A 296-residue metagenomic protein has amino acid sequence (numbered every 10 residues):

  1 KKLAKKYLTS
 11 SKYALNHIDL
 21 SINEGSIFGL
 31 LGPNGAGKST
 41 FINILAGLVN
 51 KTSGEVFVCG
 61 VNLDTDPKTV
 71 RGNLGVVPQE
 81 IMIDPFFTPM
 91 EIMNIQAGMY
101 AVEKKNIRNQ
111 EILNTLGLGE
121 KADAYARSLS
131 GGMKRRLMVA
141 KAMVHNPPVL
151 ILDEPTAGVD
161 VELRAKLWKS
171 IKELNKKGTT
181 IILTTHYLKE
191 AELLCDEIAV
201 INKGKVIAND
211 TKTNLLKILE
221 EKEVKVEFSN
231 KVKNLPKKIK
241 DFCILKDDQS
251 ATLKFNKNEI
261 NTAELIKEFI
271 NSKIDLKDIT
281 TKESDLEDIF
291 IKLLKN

Functional and structural regions predicted by a protein language model:
G54-N62, T69-V70: Conserved ABC transporter NBD signature motif
N94, G98-K121: Conserved ABC ATPase "signature" region
Y125-L129: Conserved ABC ATPase signature
N146: Conserved catalytic motifs of ABC-family nucleotide-binding domains
L150-D153: Catalytic Walker B motif of ABC-type/P-loop ATPase nucleotide-binding domains
W168-N256: ABC transporter nucleotide-binding domain
